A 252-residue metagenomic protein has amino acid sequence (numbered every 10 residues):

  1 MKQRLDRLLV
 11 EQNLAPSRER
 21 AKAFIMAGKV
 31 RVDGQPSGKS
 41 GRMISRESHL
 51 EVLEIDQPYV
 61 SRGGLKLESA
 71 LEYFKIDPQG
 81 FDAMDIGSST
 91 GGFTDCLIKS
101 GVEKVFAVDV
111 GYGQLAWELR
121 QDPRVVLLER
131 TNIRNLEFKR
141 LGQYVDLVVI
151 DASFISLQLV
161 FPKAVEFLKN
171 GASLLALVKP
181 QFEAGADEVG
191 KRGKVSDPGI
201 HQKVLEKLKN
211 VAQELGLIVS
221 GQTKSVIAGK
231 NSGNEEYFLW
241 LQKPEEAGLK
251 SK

Functional and structural regions predicted by a protein language model:
M1-S48: A basic, amphipathic helix-loop patch mediating RNA/tRNA/ribosome contacts
Q79-S89: Conserved class I S-adenosyl-L-methionine
C96-K104: Conserved S-adenosyl-L-methionine
F106-I155: S-adenosyl-L-methionine
Q158-S173: A short glycine-rich, Lys/Arg-flanked "PGG" loop and its adjoining helix->strand segment in the class I
G171-V178, A184: Conserved beta-strand signature within the Rossmann-like core of class I S-adenosyl-L-methionine
P180-D197: Short, glycine-/aromatic-enriched active-site segment of Class I SAM-dependent methyltransferases
I227-K252: Core SAM-dependent methyltransferase catalytic element
